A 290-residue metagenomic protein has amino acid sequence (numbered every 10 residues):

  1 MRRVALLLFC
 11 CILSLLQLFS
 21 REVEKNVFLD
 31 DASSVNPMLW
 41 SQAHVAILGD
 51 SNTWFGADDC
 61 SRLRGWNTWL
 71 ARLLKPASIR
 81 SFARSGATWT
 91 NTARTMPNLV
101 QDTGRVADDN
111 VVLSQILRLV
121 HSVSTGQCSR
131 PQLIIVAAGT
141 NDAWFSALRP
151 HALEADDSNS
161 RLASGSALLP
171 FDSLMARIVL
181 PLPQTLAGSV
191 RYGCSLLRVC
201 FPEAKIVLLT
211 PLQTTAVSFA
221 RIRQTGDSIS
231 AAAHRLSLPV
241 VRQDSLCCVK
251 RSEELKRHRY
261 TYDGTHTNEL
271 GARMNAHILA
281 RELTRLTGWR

Functional and structural regions predicted by a protein language model:
M1-S81, H121-R130, P202, T284-R290: N-terminal secretory targeting modules
Q42-A46, N52-A176, Q184, G188: Conserved SGNH/GDSL esterase-like catalytic core that processes O-acyl groups on lipids and polysaccharides
A71, K75, G139, S195-P202 (+3 more regions): Sec-exported extracytoplasmic/periplasmic mature domains
S78-R80, K205, S237-P239: Conserved beta-strand segments of alpha/beta enzyme cores
M96-P97, P211-R290: Catalytic His-Asp segment of secreted/periplasmic serine-dependent ester chemistry enzymes
A137-N141, F171-M175, R191-G226: Active-site segments of SGNH/GDSL-like serine hydrolases that catalyze O-acetyl group transfer/hydrolysis on lipids
P183-L186, V190, G226, A272: Aromatic/hydrophobic pocket-lining residues that form the small-molecule binding cavity in soluble enzyme cores
